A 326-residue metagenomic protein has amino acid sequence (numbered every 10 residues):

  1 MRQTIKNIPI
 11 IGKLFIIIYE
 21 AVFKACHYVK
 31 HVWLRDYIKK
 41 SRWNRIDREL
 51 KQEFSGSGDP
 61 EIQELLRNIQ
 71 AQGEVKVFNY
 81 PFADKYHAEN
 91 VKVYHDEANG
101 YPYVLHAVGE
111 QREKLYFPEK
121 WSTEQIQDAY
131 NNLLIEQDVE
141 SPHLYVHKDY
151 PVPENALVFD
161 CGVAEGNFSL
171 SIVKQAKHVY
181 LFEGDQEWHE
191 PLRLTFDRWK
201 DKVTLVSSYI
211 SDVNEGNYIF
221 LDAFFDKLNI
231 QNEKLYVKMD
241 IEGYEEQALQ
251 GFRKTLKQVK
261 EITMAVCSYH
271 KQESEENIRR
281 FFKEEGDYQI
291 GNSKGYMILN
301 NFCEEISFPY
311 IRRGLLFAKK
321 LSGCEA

Functional and structural regions predicted by a protein language model:
M1-A326: Phosphate/nucleotide-binding beta-alpha loop and adjacent structural elements of enzyme active sites
